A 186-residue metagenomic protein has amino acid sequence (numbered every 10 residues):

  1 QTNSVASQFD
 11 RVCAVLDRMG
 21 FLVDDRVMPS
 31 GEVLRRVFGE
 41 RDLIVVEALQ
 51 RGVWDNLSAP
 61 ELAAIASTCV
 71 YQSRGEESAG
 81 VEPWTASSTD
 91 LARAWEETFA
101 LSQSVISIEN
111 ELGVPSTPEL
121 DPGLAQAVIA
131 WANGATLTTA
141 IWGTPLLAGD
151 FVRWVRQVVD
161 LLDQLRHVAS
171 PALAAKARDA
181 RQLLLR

Functional and structural regions predicted by a protein language model:
Q1-R186: Non-catalytic terminal extensions of ATP-dependent helicases
